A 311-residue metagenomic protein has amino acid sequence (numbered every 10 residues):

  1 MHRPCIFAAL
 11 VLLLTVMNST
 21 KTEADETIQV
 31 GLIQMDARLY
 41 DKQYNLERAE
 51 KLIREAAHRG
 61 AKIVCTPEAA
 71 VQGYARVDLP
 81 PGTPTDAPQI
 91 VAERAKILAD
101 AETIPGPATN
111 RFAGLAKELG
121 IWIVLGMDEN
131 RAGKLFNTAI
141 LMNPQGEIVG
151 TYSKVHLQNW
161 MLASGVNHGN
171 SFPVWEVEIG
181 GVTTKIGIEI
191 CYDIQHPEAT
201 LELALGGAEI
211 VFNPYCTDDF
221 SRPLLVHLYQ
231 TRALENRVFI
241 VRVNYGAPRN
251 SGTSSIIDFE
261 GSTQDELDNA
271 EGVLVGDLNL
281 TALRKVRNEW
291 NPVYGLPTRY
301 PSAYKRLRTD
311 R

Functional and structural regions predicted by a protein language model:
M1-P4: Positively charged n-region of N-terminal signal peptides that target proteins for export
F7-V16: Bacterial N-terminal signal peptides
T22-A24: Boundary at the C-terminal end of the N-terminal hydrophobic targeting segment
K42, R54-Q145, D219-N236: Cys-nucleophile CN-hydrolase/nitrilase-fold catalytic domain and related Cys-dependent amidase chemistry that acts on
A101-W122, K185, C191-L274: CN hydrolase (nitrilase-like) catalytic-core segments centered on the catalytic cysteine and neighboring Lys/Glu
I104, N110, G114, N130-E209 (+5 more regions): Active-site catalytic loop in hydrolytic enzyme cores
L125-M127, T138-L141, P173-W175, S254-I256 (+1 more regions): Short beta-strand scaffold segments in enzyme catalytic cores
T281-R311: A short C-terminal boundary segment appended to hydrolase-like catalytic domains
